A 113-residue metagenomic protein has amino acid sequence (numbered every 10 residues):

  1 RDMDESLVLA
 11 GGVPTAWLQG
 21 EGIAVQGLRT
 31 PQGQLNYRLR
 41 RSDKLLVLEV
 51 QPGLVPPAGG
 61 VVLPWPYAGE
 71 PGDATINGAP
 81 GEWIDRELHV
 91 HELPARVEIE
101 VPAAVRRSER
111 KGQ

Functional and structural regions predicted by a protein language model:
R1-Q113: Non-catalytic C-terminal accessory modules of carbohydrate-active enzymes
